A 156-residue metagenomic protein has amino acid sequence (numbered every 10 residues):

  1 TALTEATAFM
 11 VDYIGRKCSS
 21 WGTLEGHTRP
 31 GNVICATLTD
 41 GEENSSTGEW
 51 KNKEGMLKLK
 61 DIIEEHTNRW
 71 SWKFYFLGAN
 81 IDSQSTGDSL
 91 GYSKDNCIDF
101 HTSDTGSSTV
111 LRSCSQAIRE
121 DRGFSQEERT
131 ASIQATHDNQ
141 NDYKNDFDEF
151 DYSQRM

Functional and structural regions predicted by a protein language model:
T1-M156: Acidic, low-complexity intrinsically disordered regions
